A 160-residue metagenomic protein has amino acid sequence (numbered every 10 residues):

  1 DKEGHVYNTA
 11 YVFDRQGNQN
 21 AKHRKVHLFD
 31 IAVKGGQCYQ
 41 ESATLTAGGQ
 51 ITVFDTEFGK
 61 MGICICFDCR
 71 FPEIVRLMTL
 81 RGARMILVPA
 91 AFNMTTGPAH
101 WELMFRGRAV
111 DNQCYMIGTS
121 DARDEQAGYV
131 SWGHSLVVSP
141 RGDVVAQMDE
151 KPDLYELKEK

Functional and structural regions predicted by a protein language model:
D1-H5, Q126-Y129: Short loop/turn motifs at secondary-structure junctions and domain boundaries
K2-R81, M94-M104: Active-site catalytic loop in hydrolytic enzyme cores
Y11-F13, L136, L157: Conserved hydrophobic/aromatic positions in well-ordered beta-strands
K60, C66-Y155: CN hydrolase (nitrilase-like) catalytic-core segments centered on the catalytic cysteine and neighboring Lys/Glu
